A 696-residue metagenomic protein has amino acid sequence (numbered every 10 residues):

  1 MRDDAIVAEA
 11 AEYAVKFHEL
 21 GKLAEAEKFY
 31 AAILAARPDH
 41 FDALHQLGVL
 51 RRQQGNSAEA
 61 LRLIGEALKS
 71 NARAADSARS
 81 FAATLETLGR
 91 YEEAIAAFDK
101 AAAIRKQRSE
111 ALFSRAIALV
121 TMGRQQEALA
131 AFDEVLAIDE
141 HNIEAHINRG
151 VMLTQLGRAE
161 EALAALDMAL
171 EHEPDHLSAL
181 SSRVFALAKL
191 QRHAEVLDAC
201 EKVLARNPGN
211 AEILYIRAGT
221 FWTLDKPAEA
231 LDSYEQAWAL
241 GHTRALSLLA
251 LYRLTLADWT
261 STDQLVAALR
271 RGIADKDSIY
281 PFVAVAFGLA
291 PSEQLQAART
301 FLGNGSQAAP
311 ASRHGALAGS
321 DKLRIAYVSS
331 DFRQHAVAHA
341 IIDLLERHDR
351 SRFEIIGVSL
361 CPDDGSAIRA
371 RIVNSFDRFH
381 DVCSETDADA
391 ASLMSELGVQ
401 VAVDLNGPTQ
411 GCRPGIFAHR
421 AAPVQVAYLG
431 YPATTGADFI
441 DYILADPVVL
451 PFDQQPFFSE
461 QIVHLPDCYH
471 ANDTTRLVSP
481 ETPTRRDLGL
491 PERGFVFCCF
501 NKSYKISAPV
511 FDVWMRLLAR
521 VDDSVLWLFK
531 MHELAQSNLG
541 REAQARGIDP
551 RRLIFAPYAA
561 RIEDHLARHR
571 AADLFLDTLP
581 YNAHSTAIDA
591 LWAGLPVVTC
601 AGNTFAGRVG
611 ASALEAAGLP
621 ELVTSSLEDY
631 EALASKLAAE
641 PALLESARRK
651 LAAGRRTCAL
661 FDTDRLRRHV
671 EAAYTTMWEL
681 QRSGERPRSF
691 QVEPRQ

Functional and structural regions predicted by a protein language model:
M1-P491, K502, D512, R541-G547 (+6 more regions): Alpha-helical solenoid repeat scaffolds of the TPR/TPR-like class and their adjacent stem/linker regions that mediate
L323-Y327, F497, L526: Conserved hydrophobic helix-helix packing surfaces used for dimerization/oligomerization
V328, F500-N501, F529, A556: Short hydrophobic "strand-cap" motifs at the C-terminus of beta-strands
R352-I356, M515-Q544, R551: A conserved nucleotide-sugar
V496-P509: Substrate-binding clefts and catalytic carboxylate motifs of secreted carbohydrate-active enzymes
L553, P557-A559: Catalytic cores of eukaryotic secretory-pathway lumenal/extracellular enzymes that build and remodel glycoconjugates
L576, A590: Donor-sugar nucleotide-binding helix/loop cap in glycosyltransferases
T578-P580: A short structural motif in glycosyltransferase catalytic domains
